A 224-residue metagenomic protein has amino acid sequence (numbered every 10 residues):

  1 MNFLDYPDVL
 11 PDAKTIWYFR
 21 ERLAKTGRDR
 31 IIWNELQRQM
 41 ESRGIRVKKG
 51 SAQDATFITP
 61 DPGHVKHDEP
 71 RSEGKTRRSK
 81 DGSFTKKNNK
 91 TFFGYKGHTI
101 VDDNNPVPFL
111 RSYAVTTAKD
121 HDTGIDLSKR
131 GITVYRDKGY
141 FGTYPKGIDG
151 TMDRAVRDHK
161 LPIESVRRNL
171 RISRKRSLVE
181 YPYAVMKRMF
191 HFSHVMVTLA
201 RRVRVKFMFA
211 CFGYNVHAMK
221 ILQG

Functional and structural regions predicted by a protein language model:
N2-K146, M152: Polybasic low-complexity intrinsically disordered regions
K14-W17, N34, R176, K206-A210: Non-catalytic, well-ordered alpha-helical scaffold segments
W17-R20, Y183, G213: Conserved protein kinase catalytic domain
Y113-A114, M196-R201, Q223-G224: Composition- and surface-driven signal marking solvent-exposed, interaction-prone regions in large proteins
K129-V203, M208: Helix-centered, glycine/charged polyanion-binding patches within enzymatic domains that contact phosphate-containing
F209-G224: Charge-patterned, long linear interaction tracts outside catalytic cores
